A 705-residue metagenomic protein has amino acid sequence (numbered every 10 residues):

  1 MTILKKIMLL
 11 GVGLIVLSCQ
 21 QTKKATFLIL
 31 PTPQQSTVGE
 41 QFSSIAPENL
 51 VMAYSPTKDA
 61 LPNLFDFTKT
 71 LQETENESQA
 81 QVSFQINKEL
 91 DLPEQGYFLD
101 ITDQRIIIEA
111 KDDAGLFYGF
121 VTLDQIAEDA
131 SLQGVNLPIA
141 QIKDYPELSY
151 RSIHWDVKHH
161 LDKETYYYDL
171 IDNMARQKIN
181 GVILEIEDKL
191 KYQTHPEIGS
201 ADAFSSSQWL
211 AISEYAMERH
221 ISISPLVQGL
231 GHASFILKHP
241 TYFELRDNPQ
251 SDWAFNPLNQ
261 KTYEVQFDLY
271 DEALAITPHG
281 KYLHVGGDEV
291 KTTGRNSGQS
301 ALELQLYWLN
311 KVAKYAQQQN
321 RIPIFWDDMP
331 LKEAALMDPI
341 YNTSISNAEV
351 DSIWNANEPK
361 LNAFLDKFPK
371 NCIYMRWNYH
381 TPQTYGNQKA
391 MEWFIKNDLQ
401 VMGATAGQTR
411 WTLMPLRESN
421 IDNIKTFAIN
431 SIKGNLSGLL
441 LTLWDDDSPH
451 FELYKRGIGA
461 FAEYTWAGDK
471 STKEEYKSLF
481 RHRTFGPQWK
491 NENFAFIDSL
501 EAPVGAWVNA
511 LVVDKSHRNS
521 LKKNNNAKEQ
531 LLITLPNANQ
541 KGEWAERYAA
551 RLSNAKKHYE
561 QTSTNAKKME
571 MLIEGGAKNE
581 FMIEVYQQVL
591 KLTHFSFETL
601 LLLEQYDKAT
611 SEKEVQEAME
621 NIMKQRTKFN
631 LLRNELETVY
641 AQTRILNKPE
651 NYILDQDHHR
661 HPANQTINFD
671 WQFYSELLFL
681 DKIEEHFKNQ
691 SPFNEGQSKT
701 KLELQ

Functional and structural regions predicted by a protein language model:
M1-L28: Bacterial Sec-dependent N-terminal signal peptides
L10, I15, D113-A114, L436 (+1 more regions): Conformational gate/switch positions in structured elements
C19-A114, Y118, T122-I142, F325-P330 (+2 more regions): Acidic, contiguous N-terminal accessory segments
I29-I45, A211-E214, Y263-D271, A275 (+2 more regions): Substrate-binding groove of N-acetylhexosamine-processing glycoside hydrolases
I45-N49, P146-R151, K370: A short, charged/proline- and glycine-enriched loop that marks the coil->beta-strand transition at the N-terminal
D66-L71, D124-Q125, L170, A390-L399: Short, solvent-exposed amphipathic alpha-helical segments in soluble enzyme and RNA/protein-processing domains
K69-E73, I179, I221, R321 (+2 more regions): Short aromatic/hydrophobic-glycine micro-motifs
L90-G96, I101-Q317, I324, M402-T405 (+3 more regions): Feature activates predominantly on carbohydrate-active enzymes
